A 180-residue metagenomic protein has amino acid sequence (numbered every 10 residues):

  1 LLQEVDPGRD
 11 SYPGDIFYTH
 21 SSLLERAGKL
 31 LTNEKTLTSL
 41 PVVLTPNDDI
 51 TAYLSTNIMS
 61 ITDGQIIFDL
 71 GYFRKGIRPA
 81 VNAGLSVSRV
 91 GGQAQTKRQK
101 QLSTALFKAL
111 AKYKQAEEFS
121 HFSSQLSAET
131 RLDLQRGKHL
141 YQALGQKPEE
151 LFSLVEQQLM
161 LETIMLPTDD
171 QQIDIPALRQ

Functional and structural regions predicted by a protein language model:
L2-Q180: Conserved catalytic/coupling modules of large nucleotide/cofactor-utilizing molecular machines
